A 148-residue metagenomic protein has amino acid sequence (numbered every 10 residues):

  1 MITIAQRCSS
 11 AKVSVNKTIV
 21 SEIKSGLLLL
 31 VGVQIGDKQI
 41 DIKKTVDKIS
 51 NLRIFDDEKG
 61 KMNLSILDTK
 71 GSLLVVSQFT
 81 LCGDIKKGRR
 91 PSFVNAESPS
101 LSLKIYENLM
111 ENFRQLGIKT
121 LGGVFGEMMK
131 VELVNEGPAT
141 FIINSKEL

Functional and structural regions predicted by a protein language model:
M1-R89, K104-L148: N-terminal, polar/charged subdomain of small-to-medium soluble alpha/beta proteins
K86-S98: A charged helix-plus-loop insertion that forms the helical arch/lid used to bind and gate nucleic-acid substrates
L101: Acidic/glycine-rich phosphate/pyrophosphate-binding loops and surrounding catalytic core that coordinate Mg2+
